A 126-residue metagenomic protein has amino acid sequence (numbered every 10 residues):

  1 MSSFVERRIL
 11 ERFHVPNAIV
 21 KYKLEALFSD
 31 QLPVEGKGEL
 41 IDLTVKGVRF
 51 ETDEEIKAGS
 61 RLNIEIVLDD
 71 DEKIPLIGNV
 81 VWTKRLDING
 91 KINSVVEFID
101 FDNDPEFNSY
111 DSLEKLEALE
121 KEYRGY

Functional and structural regions predicted by a protein language model:
M1-L43, K115-Y126: N-terminal helix initiation/capping motif
V15, G36, L62, I74-L76 (+1 more regions): Hydrophobic core residues within well-ordered beta-strands of beta-rich domains
V15, I88-Y126: C-terminal output/interaction extensions
L24, V45, T83-N89: Short, conserved beta-turn/loop elements at beta-strand boundaries and strand-helix junctions
L24-A58, N63, V95: Short strand-loop-strand
G38, L76-T83: Short beta-strand-centered aromatic/proline hotspots
D42-T44, W82-K84, D100-D102: A generic structural motif
V67-D71: Short, charged beta-turn/beta-strand-edge "cap" motif at the junction between a beta-strand and an adjacent loop
